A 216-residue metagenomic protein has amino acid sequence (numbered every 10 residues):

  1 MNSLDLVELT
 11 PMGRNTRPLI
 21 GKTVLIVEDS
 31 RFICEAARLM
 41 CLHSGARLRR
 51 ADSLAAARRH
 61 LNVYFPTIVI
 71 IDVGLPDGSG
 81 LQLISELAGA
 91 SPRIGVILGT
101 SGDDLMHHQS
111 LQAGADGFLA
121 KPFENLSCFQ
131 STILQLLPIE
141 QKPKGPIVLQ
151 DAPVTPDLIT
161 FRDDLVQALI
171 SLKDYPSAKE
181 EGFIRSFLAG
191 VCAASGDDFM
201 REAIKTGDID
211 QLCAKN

Functional and structural regions predicted by a protein language model:
M1-L25, P146-P153, S171, N216: Non-catalytic signal-transmission and effector/linker regions of two-component phosphorelay proteins
R31-D52: Two-component/phosphorelay signaling modules centered on CheY-like receiver
R50-I68: Acidic, metal-coordinating helix/loop segments flanking the phosphotransfer/catalytic sites of two-component signaling
S53, S79-Q82: Acidic catalytic/metal-coordinating carboxylates
I71-D72: Active-site residues of response regulator receiver
L81-R93: Short amphipathic alpha-helix used as the core "switch/output" element in two-component signaling
Q82, G102-A120, S127-S131: Alpha4 helix (beta4-alpha4-beta5 surface) of REC/receiver domains from two-component response regulators
I147-N216: C-terminal output/effector regions of signal-responsive regulators
